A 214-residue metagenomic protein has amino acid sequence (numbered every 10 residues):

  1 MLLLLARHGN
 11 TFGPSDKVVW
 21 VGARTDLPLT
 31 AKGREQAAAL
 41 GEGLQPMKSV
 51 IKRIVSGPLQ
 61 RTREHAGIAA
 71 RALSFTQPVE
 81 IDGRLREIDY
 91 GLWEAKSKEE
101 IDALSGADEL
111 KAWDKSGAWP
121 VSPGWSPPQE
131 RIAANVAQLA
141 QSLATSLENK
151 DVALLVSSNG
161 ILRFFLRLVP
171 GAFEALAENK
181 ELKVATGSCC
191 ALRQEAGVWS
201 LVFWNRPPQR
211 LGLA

Functional and structural regions predicted by a protein language model:
M1-L2, F75, I88-D102, T145 (+2 more regions): Acidic, low-complexity terminal tails and accessory targeting/binding regions of phosphate-metabolizing enzymes
L2, A6-Q77: Active-site-proximal alpha-helix that buttresses catalytic centers in soluble enzyme cores
L2-A6, V55, D151-S157, I161: Beta-strand elements within well-structured catalytic alpha/beta cores of enzymes that handle phosphate/sulfate esters
T11, I161-L162: Short active-site segment of divalent metal-dependent hydrolases/proteases that encodes the spacing between
L27, A72-Q138, F203, L213: Phosphate-handling substructures
L59, R86, S158-N159: Short beta->alpha junction loops/turns
I68, F164-L168: Active-site signature of alpha/beta-hydrolase-fold catalytic machinery across serine- and Asp/Cys-nucleophile hydrolases
I132-S146, D151-N159: GST-like fold's C-terminal all-alpha helical module
